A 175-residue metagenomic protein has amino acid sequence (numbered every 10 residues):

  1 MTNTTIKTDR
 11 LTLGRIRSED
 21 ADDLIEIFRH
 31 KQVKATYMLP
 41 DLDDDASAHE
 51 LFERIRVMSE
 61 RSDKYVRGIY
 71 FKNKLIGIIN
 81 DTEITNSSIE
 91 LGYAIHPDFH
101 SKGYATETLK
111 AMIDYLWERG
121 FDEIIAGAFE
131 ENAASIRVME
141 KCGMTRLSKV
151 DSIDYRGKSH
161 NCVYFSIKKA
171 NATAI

Functional and structural regions predicted by a protein language model:
M1-A35, V66-I175: Acyl-donor (CoA/ACP) binding surface of acyl/acetyltransferases
Q32-R54: Conserved GNAT-fold acetyl-CoA-binding loop/helix
A48-E50, R56, V138, N161: A generic membrane alpha-helix/interface feature
V57-S62: Short loop/turn motifs at secondary-structure junctions and domain boundaries
